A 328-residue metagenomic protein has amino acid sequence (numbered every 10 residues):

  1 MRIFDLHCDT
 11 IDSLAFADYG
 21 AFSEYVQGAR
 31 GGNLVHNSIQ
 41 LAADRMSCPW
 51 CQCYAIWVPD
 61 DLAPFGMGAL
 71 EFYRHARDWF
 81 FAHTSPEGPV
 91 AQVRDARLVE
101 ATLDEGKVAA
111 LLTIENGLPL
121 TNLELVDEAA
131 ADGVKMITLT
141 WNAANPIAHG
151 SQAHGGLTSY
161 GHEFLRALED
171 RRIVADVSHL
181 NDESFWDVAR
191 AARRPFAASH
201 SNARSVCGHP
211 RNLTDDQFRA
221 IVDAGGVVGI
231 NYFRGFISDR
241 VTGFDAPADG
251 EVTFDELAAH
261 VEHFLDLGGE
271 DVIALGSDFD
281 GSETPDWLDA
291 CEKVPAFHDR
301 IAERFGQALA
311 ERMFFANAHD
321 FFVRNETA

Functional and structural regions predicted by a protein language model:
M1-C53, E283: An N-terminally biased module of ancient metal coordination in phosphate/nucleic-acid-related enzymes
R2-D5, W50-A55, Q92, A109-L112 (+5 more regions): Structural recognition of the beta-strand scaffold that forms the well-ordered cores of secreted hydrolase catalytic
H7, L41, D95, G133 (+5 more regions): Conserved, mostly hydrophobic/aromatic
N33-E124, P146-D170, W186: A metal-dependent hydrolase metal-coordination microenvironment
A63-L70, H149-R166, D170-V174, N202-T214 (+4 more regions): Glycine-rich tight-turn/loop motif centered on a GG-T
L123-A131, K135, Q152-A197, P210-G225 (+1 more regions): Histidine/acidic residue-rich metal-binding segments in metalloenzymes
N231-Y232, G268-A290: Short acidic/histidine-rich active-site segments
L288-A328: Mid-to-C-terminal alpha-helical segments outside catalytic/metal-binding sites
